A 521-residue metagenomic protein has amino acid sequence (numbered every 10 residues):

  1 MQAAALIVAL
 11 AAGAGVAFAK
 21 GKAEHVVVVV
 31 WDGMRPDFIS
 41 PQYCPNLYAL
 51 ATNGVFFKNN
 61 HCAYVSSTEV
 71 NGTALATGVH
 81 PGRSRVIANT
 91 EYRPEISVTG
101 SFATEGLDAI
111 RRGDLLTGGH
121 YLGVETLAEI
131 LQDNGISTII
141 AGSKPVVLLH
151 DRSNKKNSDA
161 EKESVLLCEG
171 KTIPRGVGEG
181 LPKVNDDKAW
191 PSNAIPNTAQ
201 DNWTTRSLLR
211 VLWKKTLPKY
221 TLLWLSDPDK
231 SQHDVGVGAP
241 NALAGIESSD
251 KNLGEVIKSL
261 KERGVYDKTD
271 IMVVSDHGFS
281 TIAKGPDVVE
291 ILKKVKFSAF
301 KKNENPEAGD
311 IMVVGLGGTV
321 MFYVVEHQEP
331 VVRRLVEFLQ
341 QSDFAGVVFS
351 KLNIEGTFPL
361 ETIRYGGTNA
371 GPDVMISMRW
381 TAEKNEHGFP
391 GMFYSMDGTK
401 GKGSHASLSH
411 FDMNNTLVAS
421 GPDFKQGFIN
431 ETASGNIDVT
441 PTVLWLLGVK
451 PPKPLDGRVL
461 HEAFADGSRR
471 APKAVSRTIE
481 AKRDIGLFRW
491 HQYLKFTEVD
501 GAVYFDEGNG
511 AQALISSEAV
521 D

Functional and structural regions predicted by a protein language model:
Q2-G13: Bacterial N-terminal signal peptides
A17-A19: Boundary at the C-terminal end of the N-terminal hydrophobic targeting segment
K22-V27, N53-F57, R83, N134-I139 (+4 more regions): Loop/turn elements at helix/coil->beta-strand transitions in domains of secreted/extracellular proteins
D37-V86, T90, S137-A141: Short, structured active-site-proximal loop/turn typified by the sulfatase FGly-forming signature C/S-X-P-X-R
N46, S248-L292, V443: Metal-dependent active-site segment of extracytoplasmic phospho-/sulfohydrolases and closely related
H80, V86-G236, Q340, N385 (+1 more regions): His/Asp/Glu-rich, glycine-adjacent segments that coordinate divalent cations and/or stabilize oxyanion chemistry on
H120-E125, E307-T442: Active-site neighborhoods of enzymes that stabilize oxyanions during catalysis
G467-D521: Acidic, Ser/Thr-rich low-complexity intrinsically disordered segments
